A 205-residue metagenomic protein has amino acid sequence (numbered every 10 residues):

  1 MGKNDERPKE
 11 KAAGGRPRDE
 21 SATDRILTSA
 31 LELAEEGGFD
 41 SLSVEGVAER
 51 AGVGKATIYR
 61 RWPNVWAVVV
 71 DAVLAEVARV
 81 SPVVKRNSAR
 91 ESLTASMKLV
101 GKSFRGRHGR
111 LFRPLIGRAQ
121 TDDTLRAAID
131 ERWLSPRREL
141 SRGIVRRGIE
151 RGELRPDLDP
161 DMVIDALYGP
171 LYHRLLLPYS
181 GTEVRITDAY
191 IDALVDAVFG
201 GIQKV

Functional and structural regions predicted by a protein language model:
M1-G52, A56, A67: Basic, helix-initiating cap at the start of DNA-binding domains
M1-K11, A95, L99-K102, R142-E150 (+2 more regions): C-terminal peripheral helix-coil segments that are non-catalytic and often amphipathic
D19-A22, L134-R137, S141, D159-I164 (+2 more regions): Short amphipathic alpha-helix in the helical subdomain of ABC transporter nucleotide-binding domains
N64, R118-D123: Short loop-to-helix capping motifs
A67-E76: Alpha-helical DNA-contacting segments of helix-turn-helix folds
S81-R110, V163: Hydrophobic alpha-helical connector segments
K102-P114, T124-E150, D161: Amphipathic alpha-helical packing segments from all-alpha helical-bundle domains
